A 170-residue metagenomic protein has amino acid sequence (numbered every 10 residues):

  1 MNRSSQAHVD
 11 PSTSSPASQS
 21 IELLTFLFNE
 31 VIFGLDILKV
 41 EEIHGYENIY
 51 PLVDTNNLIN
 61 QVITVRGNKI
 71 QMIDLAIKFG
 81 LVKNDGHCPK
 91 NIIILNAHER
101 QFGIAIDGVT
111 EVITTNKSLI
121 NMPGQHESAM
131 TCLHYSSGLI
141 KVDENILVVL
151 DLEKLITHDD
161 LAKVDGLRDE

Functional and structural regions predicted by a protein language model:
M1-E170: An acidic, low-aromatic, low-complexity terminal/linker signal
